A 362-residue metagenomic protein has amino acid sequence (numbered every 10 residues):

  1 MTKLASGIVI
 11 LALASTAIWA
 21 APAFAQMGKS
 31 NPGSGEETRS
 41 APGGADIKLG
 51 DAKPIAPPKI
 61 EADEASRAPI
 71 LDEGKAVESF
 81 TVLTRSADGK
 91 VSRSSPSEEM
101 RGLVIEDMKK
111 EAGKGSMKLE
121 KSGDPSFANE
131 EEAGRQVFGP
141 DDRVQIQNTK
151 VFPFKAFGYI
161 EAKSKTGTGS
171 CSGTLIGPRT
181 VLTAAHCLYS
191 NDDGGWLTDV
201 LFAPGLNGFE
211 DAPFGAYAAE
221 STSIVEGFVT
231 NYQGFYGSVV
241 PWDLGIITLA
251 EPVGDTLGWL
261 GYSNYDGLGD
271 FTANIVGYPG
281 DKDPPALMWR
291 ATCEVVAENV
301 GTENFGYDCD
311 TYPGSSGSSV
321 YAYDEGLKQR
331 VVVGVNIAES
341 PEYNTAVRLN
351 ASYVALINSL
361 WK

Functional and structural regions predicted by a protein language model:
M1-I8: Bacterial N-terminal signal peptides that target proteins for export
V9-A17: Bacterial N-terminal signal peptides
I18-A25: Sec/Tat signal peptide C-region and signal peptidase I cleavage site
A25-L175: Protease-domain processing segments flanking chymotrypsin-fold serine proteases, especially trypsin-like
Q136-K155, E161-T166, Y189, G194-G254: Conserved catalytic-core segment of clan PA serine endopeptidases
F152-L201, E294-V300, A322, A346: Catalytic histidine site
V240-G314, N344, L349-N358: Chymotrypsin/trypsin-fold serine protease catalytic domain
D310-N336: Catalytic nucleophile loop of clan PA
